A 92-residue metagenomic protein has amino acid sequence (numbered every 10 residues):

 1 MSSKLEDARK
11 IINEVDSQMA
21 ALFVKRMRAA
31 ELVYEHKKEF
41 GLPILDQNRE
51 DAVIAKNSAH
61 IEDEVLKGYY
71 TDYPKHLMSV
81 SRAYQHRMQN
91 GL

Functional and structural regions predicted by a protein language model:
M1-L92: Domain-level signature for soluble enzymes in the chorismate/prephenate branch of the shikimate pathway
